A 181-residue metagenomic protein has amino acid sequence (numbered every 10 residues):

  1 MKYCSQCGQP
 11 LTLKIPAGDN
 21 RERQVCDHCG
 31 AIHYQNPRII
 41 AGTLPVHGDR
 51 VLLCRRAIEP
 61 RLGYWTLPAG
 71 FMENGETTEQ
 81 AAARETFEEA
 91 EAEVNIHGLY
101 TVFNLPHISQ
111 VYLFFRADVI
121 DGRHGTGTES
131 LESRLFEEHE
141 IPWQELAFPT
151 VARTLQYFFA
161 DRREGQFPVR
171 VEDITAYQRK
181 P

Functional and structural regions predicted by a protein language model:
M1-C4, Y157-R162, R170-P181: A broadly conserved sequence feature marking short terminus-proximal activation segments in nucleic acid-centric
M1-T43: Acidic, metal-coordinating catalytic segment for phosphate/diphosphate chemistry, firing primarily on the Nudix
S5, T12, D27, L52 (+3 more regions): Nucleotide phosphate-binding site architecture
R21, R38-I40, V46, P60-L62 (+3 more regions): Short connector loops at helix/strand junctions that flank enzyme active sites, especially segments positioning acidic
E22, G48-R50, G122: Beta-strand-connecting loop/turn residues
P45-V46, L53, A117, L135: Conserved hydrophobic "DFG−1" position in protein kinase catalytic cores
V46-E88: Conserved Nudix-box catalytic region and its N-terminal flanking loop in Nudix hydrolases and closely related
M72-Y157, G165-F167, R179-P181: Unchanged
